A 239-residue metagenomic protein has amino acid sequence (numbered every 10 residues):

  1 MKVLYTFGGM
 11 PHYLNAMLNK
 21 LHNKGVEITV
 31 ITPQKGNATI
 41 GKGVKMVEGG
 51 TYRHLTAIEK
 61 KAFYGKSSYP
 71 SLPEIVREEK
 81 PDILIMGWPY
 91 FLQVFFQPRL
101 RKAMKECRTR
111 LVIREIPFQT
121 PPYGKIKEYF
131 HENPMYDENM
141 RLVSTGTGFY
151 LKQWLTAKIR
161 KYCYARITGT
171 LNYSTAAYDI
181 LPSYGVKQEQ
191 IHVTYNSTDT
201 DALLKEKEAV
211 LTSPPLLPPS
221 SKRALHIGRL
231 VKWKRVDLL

Functional and structural regions predicted by a protein language model:
M1-T56, E79, C107: N-terminal subdomain of nucleotide-sugar transferases
L4, L211, L216-K234: Conserved donor-binding/catalytic core segment of Leloir-type glycosyltransferases
P11-N15, A38, I83-C107, L111-Y129: An aromatic- and histidine-rich active-site surface loop
Y13, P33, G87, T170-S174 (+1 more regions): Replace "coordinates the UDP/GDP/TDP-sugar" with "coordinates nucleotide-activated sugar donors
L55-K102, E106, Q153-Y162: An amphipathic, basic-hydrophobic alpha-helix
F118-Y162: Nucleotide-sugar donor phosphate/pyrophosphate-binding loop at the beta->alpha transition of glycosyltransferases
F149-K161, A165-V210: Donor nucleotide-sugar binding/catalytic pocket of nucleotide-sugar-dependent glycosyltransferases
